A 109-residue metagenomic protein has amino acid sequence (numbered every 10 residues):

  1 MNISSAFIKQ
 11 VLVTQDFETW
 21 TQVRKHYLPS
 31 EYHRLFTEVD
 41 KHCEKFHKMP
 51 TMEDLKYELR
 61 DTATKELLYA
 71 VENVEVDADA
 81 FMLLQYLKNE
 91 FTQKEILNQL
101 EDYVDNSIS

Functional and structural regions predicted by a protein language model:
M1-E90: Noncatalytic partner-interaction/assembly domains of nucleic-acid and motor enzyme complexes, especially the accessory
I96-N98: Hydrophobic alpha-helical hairpins/lids featuring a short glycine-rich hinge
E101, N106-S109: Non-catalytic interaction/clamp surfaces of large macromolecular machines
